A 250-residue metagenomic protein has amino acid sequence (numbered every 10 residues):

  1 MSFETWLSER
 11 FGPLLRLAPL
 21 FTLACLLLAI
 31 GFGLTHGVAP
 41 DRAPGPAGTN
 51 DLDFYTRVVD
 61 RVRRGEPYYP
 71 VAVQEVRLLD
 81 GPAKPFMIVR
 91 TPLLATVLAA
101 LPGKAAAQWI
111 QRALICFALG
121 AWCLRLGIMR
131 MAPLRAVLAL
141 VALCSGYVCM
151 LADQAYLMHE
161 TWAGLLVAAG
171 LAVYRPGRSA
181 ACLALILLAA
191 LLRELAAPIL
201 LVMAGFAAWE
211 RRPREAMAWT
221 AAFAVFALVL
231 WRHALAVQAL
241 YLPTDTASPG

Functional and structural regions predicted by a protein language model:
M1-V38: Start-transfer (signal-anchor) and selected internal transmembrane alpha helices of multi-pass inner/ER membrane
F32-T35, D51, G205, W209-G250: Membrane-lumen/periplasm interface segments of specific transmembrane helices in polyprenyl phosphate-linked
R57-D60, P70-G103: Short hydrophobic/aromatic helix or loop-helix immediately within or flanking a transmembrane segment in polytopic
F86, R90, A106-A113, L126 (+3 more regions): Membrane-embedded glycan-lipid processing machinery
L98-A100, A106-M131: Transmembrane-helix motifs of polytopic, lipid-linked glycan transferases
L101, S145, Y174, L188-L195 (+2 more regions): Transmembrane helix irregularities
W122-G146, L165: Transmembrane-helix signature of polytopic, membrane-embedded enzymes that assemble or transfer cell-envelope glycans
V167-V173, S179-A207, A224: Membrane-interface alpha helices of multi-pass inner-membrane proteins
